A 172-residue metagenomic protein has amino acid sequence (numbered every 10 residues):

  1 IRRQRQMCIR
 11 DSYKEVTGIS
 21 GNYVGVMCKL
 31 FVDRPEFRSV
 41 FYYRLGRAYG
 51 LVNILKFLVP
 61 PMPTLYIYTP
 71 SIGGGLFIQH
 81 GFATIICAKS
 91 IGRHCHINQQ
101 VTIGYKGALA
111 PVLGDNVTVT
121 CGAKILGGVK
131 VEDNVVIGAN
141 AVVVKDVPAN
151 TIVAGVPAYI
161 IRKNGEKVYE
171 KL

Functional and structural regions predicted by a protein language model:
I1-I9: Single conserved hydrophobic/aromatic residue that forms the stacking wall/gate of nucleotide- or nucleobase-binding
Y13-V16: Membrane-proximal intrinsically disordered regions of secretory-pathway and membrane-system proteins
G18-Q79: Long amphipathic N-terminal alpha/beta scaffold segment
P63, I67-T69, G73-G75, Q79-F82 (+11 more regions): Left-handed beta-helix
G155, N164-E166, L172: Eukaryotic, compositionally biased intrinsically disordered regions
